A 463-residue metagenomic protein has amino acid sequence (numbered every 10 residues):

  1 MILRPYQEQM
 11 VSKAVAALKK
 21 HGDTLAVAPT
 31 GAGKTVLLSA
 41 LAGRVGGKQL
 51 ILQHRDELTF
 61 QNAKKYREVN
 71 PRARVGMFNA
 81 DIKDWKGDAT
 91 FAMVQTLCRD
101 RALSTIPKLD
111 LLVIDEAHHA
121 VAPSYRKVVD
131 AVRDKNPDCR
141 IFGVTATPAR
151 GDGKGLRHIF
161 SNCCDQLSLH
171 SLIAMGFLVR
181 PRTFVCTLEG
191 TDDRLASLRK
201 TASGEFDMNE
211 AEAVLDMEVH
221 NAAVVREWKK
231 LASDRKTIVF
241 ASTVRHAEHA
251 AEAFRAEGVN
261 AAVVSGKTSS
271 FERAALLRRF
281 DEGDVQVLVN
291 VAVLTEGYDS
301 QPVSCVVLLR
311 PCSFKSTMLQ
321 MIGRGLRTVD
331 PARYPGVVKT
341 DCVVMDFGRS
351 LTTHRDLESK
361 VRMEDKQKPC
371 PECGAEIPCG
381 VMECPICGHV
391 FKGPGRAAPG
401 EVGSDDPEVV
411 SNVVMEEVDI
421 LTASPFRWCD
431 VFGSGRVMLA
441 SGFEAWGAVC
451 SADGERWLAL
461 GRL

Functional and structural regions predicted by a protein language model:
M1-V27: Conserved pre-motif I regulatory segment
K20-L41, F240, V264: Walker A/P-loop
K48-T59, E210-E257: Conserved strand-helix element at the start of the C-terminal RecA-like helicase core
F60, V75-W85, E248-E252, V259-T295: Conserved helicase ATPase core of P-loop NTP-dependent helicases/translocases
Q95-C98, G266-V361: Conserved RecA-like P-loop NTPase helicase motor core
H119-F184: Post-DEXD/H (motif II) to motif III coupling segment of the RecA-like Helicase ATP-binding lobe
C163-I238: Conserved interdomain linker/interface between the two RecA-like ATPase lobes of SF2 helicase motors
E282, S316, L326-W428, G433-G435 (+1 more regions): C-terminal helicase lobe
